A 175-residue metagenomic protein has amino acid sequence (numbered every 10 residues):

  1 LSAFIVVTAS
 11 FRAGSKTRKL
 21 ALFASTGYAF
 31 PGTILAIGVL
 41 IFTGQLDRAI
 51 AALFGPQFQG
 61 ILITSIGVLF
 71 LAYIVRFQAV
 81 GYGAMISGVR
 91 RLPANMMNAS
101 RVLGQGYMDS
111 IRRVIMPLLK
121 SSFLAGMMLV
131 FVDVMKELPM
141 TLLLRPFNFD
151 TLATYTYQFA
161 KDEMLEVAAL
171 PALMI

Functional and structural regions predicted by a protein language model:
L1, R12-T17, Q57-Q59, K161-L165: Periplasmic/extracellular loop-to-transmembrane helix junction in inner-membrane transport proteins
L1-A24, M85, M96, S110-V114: Transmembrane-helix boundary motif in ABC transporter permease subunits
A13, N98-L119, K161: Short helix-to-coil transition segments within interhelical loops that connect adjacent transmembrane helices
G14-L20, A36-I74, M108, L144-N148: Membrane-interfacial helix termini and adjacent extracytoplasmic/periplasmic loops of multi-pass transporters
F23-G38: Hydrophobic alpha-helical membrane-insertion segments
T26, F30, V75, Y82-M85 (+2 more regions): Transmembrane alpha-helices
L62-R101, G126-M127: Membrane-cytosol interface at the C-terminal ends of specific transmembrane alpha-helices in multi-pass membrane
M135, T141-I175: Interhelical loop and adjacent transmembrane-helix boundary motif in polytopic membrane transport permeases
